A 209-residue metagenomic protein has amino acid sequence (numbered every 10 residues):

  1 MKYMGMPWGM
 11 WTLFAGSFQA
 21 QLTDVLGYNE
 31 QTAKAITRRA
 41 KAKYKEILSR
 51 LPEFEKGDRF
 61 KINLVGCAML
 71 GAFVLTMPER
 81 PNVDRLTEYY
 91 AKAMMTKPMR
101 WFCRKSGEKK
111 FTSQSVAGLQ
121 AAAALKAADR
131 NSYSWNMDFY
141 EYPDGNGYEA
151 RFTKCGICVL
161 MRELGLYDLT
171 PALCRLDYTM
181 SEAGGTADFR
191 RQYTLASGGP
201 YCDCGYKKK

Functional and structural regions predicted by a protein language model:
M1-M77: N-terminal, charged low-complexity regulatory/assembly segments
V65-G71, L75-L164: Amphipathic interaction/junction segments at domain boundaries or subunit interfaces
A68, L176, G199: Short, well-structured alpha-helical interface segments that form or flank functional binding sites
N131, S197-G198: A short catalytic or substrate-binding loop motif that flags glycine-/basic-rich loops and adjacent residues that bind
D138-A196: Short, hydrophobic/π-rich interface segment
D144, K208-K209: Short acidic-glycine loop/turn motifs at beta-strand connectors
G198-K208: C-terminal edge-of-domain segments
